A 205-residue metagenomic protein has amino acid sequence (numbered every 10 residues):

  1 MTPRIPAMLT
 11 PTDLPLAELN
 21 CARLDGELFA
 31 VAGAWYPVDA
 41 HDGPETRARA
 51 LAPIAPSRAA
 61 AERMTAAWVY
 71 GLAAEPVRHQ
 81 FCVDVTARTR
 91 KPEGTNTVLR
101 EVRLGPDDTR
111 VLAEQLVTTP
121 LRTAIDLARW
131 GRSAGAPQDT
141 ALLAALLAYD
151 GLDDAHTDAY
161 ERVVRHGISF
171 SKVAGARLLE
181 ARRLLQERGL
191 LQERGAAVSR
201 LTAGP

Functional and structural regions predicted by a protein language model:
M1-D126, W130-A174, R183-P205: Short gly/ser-rich loop at a beta-strand->alpha-helix junction or flexible surface loop bordering the NTP-binding
